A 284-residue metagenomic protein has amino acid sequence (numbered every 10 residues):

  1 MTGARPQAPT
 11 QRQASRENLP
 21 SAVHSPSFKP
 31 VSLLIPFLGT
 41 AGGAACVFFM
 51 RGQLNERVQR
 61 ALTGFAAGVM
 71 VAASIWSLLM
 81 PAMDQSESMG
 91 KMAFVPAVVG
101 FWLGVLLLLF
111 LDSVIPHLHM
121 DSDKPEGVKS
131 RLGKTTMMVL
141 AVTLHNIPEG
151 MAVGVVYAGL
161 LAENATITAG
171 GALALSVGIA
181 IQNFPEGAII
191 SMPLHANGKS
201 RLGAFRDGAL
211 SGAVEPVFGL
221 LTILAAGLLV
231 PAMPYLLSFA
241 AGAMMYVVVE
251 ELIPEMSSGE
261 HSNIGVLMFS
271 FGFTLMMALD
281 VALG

Functional and structural regions predicted by a protein language model:
M1-G284: Intrinsically disordered, metal-sensing/regulatory segments
